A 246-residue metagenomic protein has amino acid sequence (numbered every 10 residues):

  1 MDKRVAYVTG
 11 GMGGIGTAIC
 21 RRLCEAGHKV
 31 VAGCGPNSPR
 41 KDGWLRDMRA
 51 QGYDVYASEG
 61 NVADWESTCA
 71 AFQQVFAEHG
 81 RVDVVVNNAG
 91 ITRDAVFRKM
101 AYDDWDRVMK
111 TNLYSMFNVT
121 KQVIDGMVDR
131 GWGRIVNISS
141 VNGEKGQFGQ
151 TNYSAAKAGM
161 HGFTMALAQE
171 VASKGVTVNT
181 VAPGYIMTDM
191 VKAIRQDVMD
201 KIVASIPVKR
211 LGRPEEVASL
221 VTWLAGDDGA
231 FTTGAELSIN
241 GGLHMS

Functional and structural regions predicted by a protein language model:
M12-G13: Conserved glycine-rich cofactor-binding loop
H28-G43: Conserved glycine-rich Rossmann-like NAD(P)H-binding loop of the short-chain dehydrogenase/reductase
V96-F97, A101-D106, V191, I202: Substrate-binding pocket helix/loop in short-chain dehydrogenase/reductase
T120, A156, T164: Active-site helix of classical SDR
D125, Q169-S173, A230: Alpha-helical segment proximal to the catalytic Tyr-Lys
S140: Residue(s) in the substrate-gating loop at a strand-loop-helix junction that position the organic substrate next
A172, T177, T232-G234, N240: Short, small/polar-rich loop/turn modules that mediate ligand/substrate recognition or access, typified
